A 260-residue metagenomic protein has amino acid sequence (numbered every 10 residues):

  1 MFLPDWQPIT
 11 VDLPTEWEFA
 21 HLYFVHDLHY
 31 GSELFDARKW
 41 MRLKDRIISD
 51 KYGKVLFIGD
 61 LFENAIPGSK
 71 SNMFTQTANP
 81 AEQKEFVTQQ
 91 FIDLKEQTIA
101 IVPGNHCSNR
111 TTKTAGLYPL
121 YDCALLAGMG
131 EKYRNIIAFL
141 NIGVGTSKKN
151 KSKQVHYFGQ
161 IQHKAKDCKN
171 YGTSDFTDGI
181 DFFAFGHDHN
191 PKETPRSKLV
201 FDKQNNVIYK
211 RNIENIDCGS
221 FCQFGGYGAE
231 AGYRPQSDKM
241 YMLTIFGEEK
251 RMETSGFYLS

Functional and structural regions predicted by a protein language model:
M1-T10: Short glycine- and acidic-rich boundary segments immediately preceding or forming the N-terminal edge of structured
I9-H21, V25-R134: Core catalytic region of metal-dependent phosphoesterases/phosphodiesterases, especially metallo-beta-lactamase-like
V11-Y23, F139-G159, K210-I213: Beta-strand-turn-beta hairpins that frame and shape the catalytic cleft of phosphate-ester-processing enzymes
H26-H29, V144-T146, H163-A165, G219: Short, flexible loop/turn elements at secondary-structure junctions
I92-D93, T114-G128, K151-K153, S174-D178 (+1 more regions): Short, surface-exposed basic-aromatic patches at helix termini and helix-loop junctions that form
P103-T114, T244-S260: Charge-rich, low-complexity terminal tails
R134-I136, S237: Residues that act as N-cap/strand-start positions at coil-to-secondary-structure junctions
F158, Q162-M252, F257: Conserved beta-sheet core of the metallophosphoesterase superfamily
